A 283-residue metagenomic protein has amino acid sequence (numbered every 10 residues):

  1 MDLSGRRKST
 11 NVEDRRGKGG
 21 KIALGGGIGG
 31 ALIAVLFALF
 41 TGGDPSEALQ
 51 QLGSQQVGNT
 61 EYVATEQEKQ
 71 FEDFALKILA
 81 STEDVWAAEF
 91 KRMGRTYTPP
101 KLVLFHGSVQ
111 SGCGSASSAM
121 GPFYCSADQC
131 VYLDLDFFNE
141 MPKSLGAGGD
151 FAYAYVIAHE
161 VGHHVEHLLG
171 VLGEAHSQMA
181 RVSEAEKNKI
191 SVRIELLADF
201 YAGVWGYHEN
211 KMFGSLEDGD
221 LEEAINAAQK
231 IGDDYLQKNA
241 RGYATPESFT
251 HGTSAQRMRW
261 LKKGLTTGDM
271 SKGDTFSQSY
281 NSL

Functional and structural regions predicted by a protein language model:
M1-V63: Long amphipathic alpha-helical segments used for membrane anchoring, targeting, substrate engagement, or oligomerization
A23-G26, V103, V131-D134, H164 (+1 more regions): Structural recognition of the beta-strand scaffold that forms the well-ordered cores of secreted hydrolase catalytic
L36, W86, L133, Y155-L168 (+2 more regions): Active-site recognition of the HExxH zinc-binding catalytic motif
K69-Y97, K189, R193-L236: Short helix/loop segments within enzyme catalytic domains that coordinate or immediately flank catalytic cofactors
S108-D134: Catalytic zinc-binding patch centered on the HExxH motif and its immediate surroundings that defines zinc-dependent
F137-V156, E186-V192: Short pre-active-site segment immediately N-terminal to the catalytic Zn-binding motif
V161-H176, E209-N210: Catalytic Zn2+-binding segment of zinc metalloproteases
Q229-L283: Pan-zinc metallopeptidase signature
